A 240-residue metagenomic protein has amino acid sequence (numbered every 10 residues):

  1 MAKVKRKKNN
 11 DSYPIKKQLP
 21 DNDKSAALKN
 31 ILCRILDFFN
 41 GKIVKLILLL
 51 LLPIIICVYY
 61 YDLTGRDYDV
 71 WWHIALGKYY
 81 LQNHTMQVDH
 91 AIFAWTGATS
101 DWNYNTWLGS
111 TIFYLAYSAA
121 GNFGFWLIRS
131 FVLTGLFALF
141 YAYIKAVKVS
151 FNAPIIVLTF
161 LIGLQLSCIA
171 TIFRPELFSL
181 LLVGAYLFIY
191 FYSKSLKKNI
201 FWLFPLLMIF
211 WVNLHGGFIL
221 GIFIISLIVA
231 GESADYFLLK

Functional and structural regions predicted by a protein language model:
M1-V58: Start-transfer (signal-anchor) and selected internal transmembrane alpha helices of multi-pass inner/ER membrane
K78-S100, L108: Extracytosolic helix-loop segments that constitute the early lumenal/periplasmic catalytic or substrate-binding loops
W95-F123, L127: Short hydrophobic/aromatic helix or loop-helix immediately within or flanking a transmembrane segment in polytopic
L127-K148: Transmembrane-helix motifs of polytopic, lipid-linked glycan transferases
G163-S167, F201-G216, S226: Membrane-interface alpha helices of multi-pass inner-membrane proteins
A170-L177: Short acidic/glycine- and proline-prone juxtamembrane loop motifs at membrane-interface regions of multi-pass membrane
Y186-F201: Membrane-interface transmembrane helices that cradle and orient dolichyl/undecaprenyl
G221-K240: Perimembrane helix-loop-helix junctions
